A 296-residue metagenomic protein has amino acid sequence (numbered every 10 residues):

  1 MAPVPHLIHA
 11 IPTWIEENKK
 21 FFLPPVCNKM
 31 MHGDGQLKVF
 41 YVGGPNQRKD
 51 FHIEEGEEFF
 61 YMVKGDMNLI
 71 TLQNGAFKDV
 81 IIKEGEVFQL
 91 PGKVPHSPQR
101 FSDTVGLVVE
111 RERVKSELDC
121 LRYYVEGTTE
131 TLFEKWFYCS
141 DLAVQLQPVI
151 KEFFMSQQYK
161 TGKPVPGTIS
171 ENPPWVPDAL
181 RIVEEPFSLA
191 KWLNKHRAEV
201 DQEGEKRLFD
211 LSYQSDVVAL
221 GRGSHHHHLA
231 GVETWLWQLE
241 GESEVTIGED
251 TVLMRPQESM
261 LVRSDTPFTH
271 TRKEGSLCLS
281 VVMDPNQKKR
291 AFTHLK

Functional and structural regions predicted by a protein language model:
M1-Y61, D66-V87, P95-K296: Jelly-roll (double-stranded beta-helix
G92: Active-site neighborhood of phospho(di)ester-bond hydrolases with catalytic His/Asp-centered motifs
